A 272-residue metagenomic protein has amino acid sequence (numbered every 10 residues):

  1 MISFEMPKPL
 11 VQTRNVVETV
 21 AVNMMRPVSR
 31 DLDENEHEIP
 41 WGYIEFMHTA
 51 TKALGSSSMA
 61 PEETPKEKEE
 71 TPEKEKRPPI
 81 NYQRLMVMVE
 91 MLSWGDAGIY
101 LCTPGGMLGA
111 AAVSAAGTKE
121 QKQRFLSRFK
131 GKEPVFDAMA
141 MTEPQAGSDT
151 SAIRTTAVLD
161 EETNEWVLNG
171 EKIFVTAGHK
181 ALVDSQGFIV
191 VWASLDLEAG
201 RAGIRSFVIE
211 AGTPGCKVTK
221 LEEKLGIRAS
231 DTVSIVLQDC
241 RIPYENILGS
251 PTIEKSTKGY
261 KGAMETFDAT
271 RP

Functional and structural regions predicted by a protein language model:
M1-T103, R124: Amphipathic, small/basic residue-rich leader segments at the start of a protein or domain
I2-T13, V218-P272: Glycine-rich beta->alpha junctions and the first turn(s) of the following alpha-helix
V17-V28, G117-R124, L159-E161, E165-N169 (+3 more regions): Long, well-ordered alpha-helical segments
R77, Q145-S148, H179-L182, D196-E198 (+1 more regions): Short Gly/Pro-enriched turn/cap motifs at secondary-structure boundaries
M86, E90, A97-E120, G147 (+1 more regions): N-terminal glycine-rich flavin-associated loop
W94-A97, A146, I173-K180, I227 (+1 more regions): Glycine-rich phosphate/pyrophosphate-binding beta-alpha loops
K132-M141, W192: A short, Trp-centered hydrophobic/proline-enriched beta-strand micro-motif
E165, N169-K217: A short core secondary-structure module
